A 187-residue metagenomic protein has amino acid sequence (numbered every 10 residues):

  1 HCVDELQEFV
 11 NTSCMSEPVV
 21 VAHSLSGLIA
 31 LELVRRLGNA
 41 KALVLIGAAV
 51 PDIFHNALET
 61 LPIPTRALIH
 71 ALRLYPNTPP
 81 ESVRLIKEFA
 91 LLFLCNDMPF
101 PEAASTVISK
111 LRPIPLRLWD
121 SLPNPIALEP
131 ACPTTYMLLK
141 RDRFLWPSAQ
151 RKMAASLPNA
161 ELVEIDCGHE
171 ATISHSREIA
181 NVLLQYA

Functional and structural regions predicted by a protein language model:
H1-V21, V34-R35, A57-L61: Active-site loop/oxyanion-hole signature of alpha/beta-hydrolase fold enzymes
V3-Q7, S176-L184: Short, amphipathic alpha-helical "lid/cap" segments that border enzyme active or binding sites
T12-S16, L37, E129-P130, Y186-A187: Glycine-rich phosphate-binding loop signature in dinucleotide/nucleotide-binding domains
V21-S26, A30: Gly/Ala-rich beta-loop-alpha elbow adjacent to hydrolase catalytic centers
R35-P79, L85-K87, P115-L122: Flexible "cap/lid" loop of the alpha/beta hydrolase fold
T78-A131: Conserved alpha/beta-hydrolase catalytic His-Asp/Glu region
L111-R177: Conserved serine/cysteine hydrolase catalytic core
